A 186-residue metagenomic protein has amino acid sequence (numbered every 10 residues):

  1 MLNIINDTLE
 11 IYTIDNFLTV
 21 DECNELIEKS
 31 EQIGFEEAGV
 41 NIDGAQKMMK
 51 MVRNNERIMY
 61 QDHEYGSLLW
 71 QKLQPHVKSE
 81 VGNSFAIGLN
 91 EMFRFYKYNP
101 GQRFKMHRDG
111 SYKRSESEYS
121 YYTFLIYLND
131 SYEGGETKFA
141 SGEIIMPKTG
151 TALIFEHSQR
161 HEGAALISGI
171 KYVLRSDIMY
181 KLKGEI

Functional and structural regions predicted by a protein language model:
M1-A152, S158-I186: Fe(II)/2-oxoglutarate oxygenase catalytic core
